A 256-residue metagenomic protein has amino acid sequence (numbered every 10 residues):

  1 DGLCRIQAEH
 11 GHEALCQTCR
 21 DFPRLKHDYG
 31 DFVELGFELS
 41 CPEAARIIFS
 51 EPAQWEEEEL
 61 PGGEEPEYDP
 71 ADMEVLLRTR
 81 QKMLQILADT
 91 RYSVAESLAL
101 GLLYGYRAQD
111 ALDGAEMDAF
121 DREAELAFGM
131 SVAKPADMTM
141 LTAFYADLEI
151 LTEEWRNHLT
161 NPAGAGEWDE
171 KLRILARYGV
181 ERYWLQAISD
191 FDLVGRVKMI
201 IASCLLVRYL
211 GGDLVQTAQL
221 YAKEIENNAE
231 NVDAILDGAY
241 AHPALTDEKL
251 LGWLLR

Functional and structural regions predicted by a protein language model:
L3, E9-E96: Internal, well-ordered alpha/beta segment that forms a basic, Gly-enriched binding/recognition surface
Q85-R256: Hydrophobic, aromatic-lined core segments that form the binding pocket/scaffold for planar heteroaromatic ligands
